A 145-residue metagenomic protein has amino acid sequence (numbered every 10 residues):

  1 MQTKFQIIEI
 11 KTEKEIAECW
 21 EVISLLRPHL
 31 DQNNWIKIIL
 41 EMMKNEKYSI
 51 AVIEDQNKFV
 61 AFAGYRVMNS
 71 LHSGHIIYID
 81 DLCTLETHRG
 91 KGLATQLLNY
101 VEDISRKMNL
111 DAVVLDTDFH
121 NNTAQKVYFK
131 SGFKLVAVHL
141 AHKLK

Functional and structural regions predicted by a protein language model:
M1-K14: Conserved N-terminal entry element of GNAT/NAT acetyltransferase domains
F5, N57-F62, I77: Glycine-rich phosphate/pyrophosphate-binding loop shared by adenosine-nucleotide-utilizing enzymes
L40-V52: A short helix-loop-beta-strand connector motif used in the catalytic cores of GNAT acetyltransferases and, in some
V52, K58-V67, C83: Conserved beta-strand in the GNAT
M68-I79, R89, L135-V136: A conserved beta-turn-beta hairpin within the catalytic core of GNAT-like acetyltransferases that forms part
T84, G90-D103, K130: Conserved acetyl-CoA-binding loop-helix of GNAT-fold acetyltransferases
T95, F119-A137, H142-L144: Conserved active-site alpha-helix within GNAT-family acetyltransferase domains
L98, S105-T117: Conserved GNAT acetyl-CoA-binding A-motif
